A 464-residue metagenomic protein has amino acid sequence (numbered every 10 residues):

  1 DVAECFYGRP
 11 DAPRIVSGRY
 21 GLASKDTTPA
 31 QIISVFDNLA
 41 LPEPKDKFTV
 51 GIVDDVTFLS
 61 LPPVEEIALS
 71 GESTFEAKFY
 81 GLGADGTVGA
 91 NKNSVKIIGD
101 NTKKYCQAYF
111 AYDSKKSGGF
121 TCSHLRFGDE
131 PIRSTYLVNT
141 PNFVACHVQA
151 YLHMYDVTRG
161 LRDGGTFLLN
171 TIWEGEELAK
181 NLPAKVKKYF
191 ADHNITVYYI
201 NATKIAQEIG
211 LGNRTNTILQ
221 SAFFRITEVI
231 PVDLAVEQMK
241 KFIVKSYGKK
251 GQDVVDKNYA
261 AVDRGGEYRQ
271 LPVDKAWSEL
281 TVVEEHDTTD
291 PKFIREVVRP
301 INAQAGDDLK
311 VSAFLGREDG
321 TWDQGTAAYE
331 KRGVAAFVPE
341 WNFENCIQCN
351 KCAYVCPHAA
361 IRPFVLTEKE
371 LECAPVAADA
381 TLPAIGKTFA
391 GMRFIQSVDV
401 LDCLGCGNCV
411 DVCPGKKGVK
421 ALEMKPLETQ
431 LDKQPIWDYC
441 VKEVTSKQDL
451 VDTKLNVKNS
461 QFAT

Functional and structural regions predicted by a protein language model:
D1-E4, R9, G71-G83, T87-A303 (+3 more regions): Active-site cofactor/cluster-binding pocket
D1-P29, L41: C-terminal non-catalytic interaction/assembly regions of soluble proteins
A12-G21, K47-V53, Q107-D113: A generic structural motif
V16-Y20, K204, K245-K250, R393-Q396: Short beta-alpha connecting loops at secondary-structure transitions that line or flank enzyme active sites
Y20-A23, D55, L82-D85, E130-I132 (+11 more regions): Short, glycine-/Ser/Thr-/acidic-enriched flexible segments
K25-V64, K257-K275, E279: Structural signature of the thiamine diphosphate
L59-F79, N456-A463: Short, Gly/Pro- and small/polar-rich lid/capping loops
A235-M239, G248-D402, V410-T464: Ferredoxin-type iron-sulfur electron-transfer modules and their immediate structural context
